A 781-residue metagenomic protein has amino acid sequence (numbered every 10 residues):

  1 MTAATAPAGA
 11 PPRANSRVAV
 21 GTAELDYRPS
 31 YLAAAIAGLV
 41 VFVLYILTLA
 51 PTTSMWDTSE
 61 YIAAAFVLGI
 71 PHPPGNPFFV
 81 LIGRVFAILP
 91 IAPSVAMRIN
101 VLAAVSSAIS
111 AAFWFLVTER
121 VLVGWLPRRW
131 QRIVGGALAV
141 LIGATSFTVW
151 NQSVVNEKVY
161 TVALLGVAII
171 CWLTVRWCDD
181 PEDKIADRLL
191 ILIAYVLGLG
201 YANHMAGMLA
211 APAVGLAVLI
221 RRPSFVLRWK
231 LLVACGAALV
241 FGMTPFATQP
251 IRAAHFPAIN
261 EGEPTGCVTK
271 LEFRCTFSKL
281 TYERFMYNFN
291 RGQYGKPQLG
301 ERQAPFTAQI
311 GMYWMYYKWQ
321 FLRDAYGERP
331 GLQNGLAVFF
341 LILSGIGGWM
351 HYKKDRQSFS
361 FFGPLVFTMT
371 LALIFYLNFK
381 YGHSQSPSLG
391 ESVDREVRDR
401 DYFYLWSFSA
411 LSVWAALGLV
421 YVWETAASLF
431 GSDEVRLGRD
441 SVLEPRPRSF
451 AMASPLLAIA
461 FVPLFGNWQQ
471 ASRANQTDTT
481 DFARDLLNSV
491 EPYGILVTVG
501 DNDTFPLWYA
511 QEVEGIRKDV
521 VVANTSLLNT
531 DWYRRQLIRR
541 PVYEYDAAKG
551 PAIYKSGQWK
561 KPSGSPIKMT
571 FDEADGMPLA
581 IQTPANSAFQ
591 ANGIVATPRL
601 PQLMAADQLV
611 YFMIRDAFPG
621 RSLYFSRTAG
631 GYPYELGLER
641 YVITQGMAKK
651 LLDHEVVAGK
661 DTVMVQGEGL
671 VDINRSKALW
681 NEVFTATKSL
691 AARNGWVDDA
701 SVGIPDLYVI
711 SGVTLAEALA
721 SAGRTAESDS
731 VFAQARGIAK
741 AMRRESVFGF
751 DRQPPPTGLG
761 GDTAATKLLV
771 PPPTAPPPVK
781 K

Functional and structural regions predicted by a protein language model:
T2-P7, V20, V123-W125, V154-L164 (+3 more regions): ER/secretory pathway lumenal C-terminal domains and tails of membrane proteins involved in glycoprotein biogenesis
T22-I36: N-terminal membrane topogenic signal
F42-T52, A372-N378: Alpha-helical transmembrane segments of multi-pass membrane proteins
L49-Y61, P71-I82, F277-S278, A474-D478: Extracytoplasmic catalytic/substrate-binding loops of multi-pass membrane glycan-assembly enzymes
P77, L89-A112, L116, R129 (+3 more regions): Loop-to-helix entry region of an early transmembrane alpha helix in multi-pass inner-membrane enzymes
F86, S94-V105, I142, V149-K158 (+4 more regions): Membrane-embedded glycan-lipid processing machinery
V101-L126, I169-L173, I342-G347: Transmembrane-helix motifs of polytopic, lipid-linked glycan transferases
G136-A144, L197, Y201: Short helix- or helix-capping micro-motifs that position conserved polar/aromatic residues at function-defining sites
